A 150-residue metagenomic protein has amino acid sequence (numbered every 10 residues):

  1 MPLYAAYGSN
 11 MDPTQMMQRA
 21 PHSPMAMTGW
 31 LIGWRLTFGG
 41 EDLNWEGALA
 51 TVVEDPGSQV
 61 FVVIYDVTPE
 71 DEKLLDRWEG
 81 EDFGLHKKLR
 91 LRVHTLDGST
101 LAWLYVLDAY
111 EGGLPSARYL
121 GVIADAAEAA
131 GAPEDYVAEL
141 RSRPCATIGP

Functional and structural regions predicted by a protein language model:
M1-P150: Glycine-aromatic micro-motifs
